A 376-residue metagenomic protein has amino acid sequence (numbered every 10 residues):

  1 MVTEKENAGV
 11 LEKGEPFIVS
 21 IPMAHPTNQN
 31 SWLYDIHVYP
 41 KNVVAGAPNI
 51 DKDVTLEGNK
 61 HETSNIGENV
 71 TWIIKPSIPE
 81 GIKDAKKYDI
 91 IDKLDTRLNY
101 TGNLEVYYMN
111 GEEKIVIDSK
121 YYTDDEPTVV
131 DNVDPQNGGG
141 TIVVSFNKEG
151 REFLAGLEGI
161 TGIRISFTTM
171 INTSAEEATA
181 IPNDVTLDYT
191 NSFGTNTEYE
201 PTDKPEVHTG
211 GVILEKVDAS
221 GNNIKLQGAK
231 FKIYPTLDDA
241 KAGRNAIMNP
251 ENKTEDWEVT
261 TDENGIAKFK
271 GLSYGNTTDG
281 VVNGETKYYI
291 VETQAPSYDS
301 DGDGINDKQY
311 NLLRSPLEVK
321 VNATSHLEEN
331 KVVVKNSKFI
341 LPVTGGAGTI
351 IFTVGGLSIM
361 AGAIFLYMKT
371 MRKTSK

Functional and structural regions predicted by a protein language model:
M1-K376: Solvent-exposed loop/turn and edge beta-strand elements of beta-rich ligand-binding domains
